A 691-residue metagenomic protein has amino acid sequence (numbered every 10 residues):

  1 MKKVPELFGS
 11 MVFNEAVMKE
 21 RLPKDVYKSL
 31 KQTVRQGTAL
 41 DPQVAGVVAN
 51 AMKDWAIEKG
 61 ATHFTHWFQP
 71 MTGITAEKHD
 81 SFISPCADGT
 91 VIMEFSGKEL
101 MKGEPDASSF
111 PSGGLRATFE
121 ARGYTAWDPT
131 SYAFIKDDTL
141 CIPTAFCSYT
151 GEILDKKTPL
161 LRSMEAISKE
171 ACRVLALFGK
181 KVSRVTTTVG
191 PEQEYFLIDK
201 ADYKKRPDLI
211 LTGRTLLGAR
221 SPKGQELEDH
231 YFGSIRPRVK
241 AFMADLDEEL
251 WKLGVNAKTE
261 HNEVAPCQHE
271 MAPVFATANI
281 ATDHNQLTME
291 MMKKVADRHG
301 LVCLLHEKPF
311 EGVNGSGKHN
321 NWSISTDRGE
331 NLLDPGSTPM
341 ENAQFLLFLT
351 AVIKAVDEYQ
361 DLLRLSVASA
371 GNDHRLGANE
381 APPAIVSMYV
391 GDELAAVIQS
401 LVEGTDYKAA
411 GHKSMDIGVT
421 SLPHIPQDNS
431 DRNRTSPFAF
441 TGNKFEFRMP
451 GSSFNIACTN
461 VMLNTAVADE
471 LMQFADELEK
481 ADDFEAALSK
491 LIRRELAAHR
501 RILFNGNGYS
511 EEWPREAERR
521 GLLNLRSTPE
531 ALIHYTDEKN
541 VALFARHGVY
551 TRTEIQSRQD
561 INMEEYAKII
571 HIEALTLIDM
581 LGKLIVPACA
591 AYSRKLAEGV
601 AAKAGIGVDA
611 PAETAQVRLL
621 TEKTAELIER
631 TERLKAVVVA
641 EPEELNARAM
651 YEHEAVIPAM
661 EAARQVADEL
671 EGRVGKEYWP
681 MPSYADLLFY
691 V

Functional and structural regions predicted by a protein language model:
M1-E6, F689-V691: Basic/polar N-terminal segments that are highly enriched at the extreme N-terminus, encompassing both cleavable
L7-A121: Active-site core of metal-dependent hydrolases
V44-V48, F68-P70, K98-E99, F146 (+4 more regions): Active-site-proximal loop/turn and secondary-structure-junction residues that shape catalytic pockets, frequently
A61, T65-Q69, T282-R298, I324 (+3 more regions): Hydrophobic/aromatic-rich, well-ordered segments within soluble, folded domains that form packed cores
Q69, A87, D297, D327 (+15 more regions): Hydrophobic alpha-helix feature that most strongly marks membrane-spanning transmembrane helices and their immediate
G73-D88, S108, R206, G213-T215 (+4 more regions): Short linear, low-complexity motifs centered on an aromatic residue
A121-L305, N314-G317, I324-D560: Glycine-rich, acidic/polar active-site loops that bind/position phosphate-bearing ligands
A497-V691: C-terminal amphipathic alpha-helical interaction region
